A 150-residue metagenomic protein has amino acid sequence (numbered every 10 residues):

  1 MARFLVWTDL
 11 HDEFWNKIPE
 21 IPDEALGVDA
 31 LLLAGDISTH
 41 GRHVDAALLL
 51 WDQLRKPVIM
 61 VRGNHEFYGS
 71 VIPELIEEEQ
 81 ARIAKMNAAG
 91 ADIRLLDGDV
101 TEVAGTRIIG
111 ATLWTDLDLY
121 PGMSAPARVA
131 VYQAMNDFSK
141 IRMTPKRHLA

Functional and structural regions predicted by a protein language model:
M1-E13, L96, F138-K146: An N-terminal domain-start capping segment
M1-L5, V100-G110, V129-Q133: Beta-strand-turn-beta hairpins that frame and shape the catalytic cleft of phosphate-ester-processing enzymes
M1-M60, E66-E74: N-terminal active-site segment of His-dependent metallophosphoesterases
N16-L31, G105-T112, R142-A150: Charged, low-complexity, helix/coiled-coil-prone segments
G35-G41, R62-E66, A89-R94, D137-T144: Short C-terminal domain-edge/linker segments immediately following a structured domain
H43-L54, V71-A81, D99-R107, N136-R142 (+1 more regions): Noncatalytic linker/hinge segments flanking ATPase motor cores
P57-G122: A basic- and aromatic-enriched beta-loop-alpha substructure that forms the phosphate/nucleotide- and DNA/RNA-contacting
I109-A150: Active-site-proximal loop/helix segment associated with metal-binding centers of metalloenzymes
